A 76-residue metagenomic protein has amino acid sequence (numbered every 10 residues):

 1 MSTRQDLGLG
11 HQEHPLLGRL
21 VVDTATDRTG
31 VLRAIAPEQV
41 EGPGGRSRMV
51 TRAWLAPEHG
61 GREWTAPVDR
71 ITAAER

Functional and structural regions predicted by a protein language model:
S2-R70: Basic/aromatic-rich interaction segments and small domains that mediate binding to polyanionic partners
